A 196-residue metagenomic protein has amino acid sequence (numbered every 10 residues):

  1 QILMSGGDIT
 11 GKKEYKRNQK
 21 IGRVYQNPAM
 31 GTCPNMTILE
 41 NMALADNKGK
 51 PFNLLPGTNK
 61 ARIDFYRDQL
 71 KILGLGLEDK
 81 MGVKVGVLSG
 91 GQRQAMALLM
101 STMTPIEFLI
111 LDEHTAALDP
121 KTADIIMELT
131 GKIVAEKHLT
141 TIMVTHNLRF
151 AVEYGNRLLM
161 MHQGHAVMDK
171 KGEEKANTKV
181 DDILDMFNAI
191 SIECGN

Functional and structural regions predicted by a protein language model:
Q1-G7, M168-K170: Conserved ABC transporter NBD signature motif
D8-G22, F52-L55, N59, K175-D181: ABC ATPase NBD coupling module
M36-K48: Q-loop/switch helix immediately C-terminal to the Walker
T102-E107: A short, proline-enriched helix->beta-strand linker immediately N-terminal to the Walker B motif in ABC-type P-loop
L109-D112: Catalytic Walker B motif of ABC-type/P-loop ATPase nucleotide-binding domains
A123-E136: Helical segment within the ABC ATPase nucleotide-binding domain
T145-H146: H-loop/switch region of ABC-family ATPase nucleotide-binding domains
H165-A189: Conserved beta-strand-loop-alpha-helix hinge in the C-terminal portion of ABC ATPase nucleotide-binding domains
